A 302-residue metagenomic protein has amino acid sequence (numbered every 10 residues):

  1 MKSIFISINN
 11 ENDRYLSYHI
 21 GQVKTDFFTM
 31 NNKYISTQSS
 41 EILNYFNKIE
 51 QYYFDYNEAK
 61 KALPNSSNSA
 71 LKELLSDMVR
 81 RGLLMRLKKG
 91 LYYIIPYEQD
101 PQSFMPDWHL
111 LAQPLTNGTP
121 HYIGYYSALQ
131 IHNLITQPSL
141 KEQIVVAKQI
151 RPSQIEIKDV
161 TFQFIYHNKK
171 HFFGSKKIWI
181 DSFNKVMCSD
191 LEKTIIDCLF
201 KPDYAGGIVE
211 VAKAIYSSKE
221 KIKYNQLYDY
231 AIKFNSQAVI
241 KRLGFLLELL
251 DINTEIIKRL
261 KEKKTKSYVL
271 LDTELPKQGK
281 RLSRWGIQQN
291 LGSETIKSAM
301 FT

Functional and structural regions predicted by a protein language model:
M1-N32, T302: Intrinsically disordered, low-complexity and often Lys/Arg-enriched segments
K2, K24, K176-T302: Hydrophobic alpha-helical interaction segments
T29-G118, K223, L227, N235: Short beta-edge/loop segments at beta->alpha junctions of small alpha/beta modules that act as binding/recognition
F54, E73, I123, D190-T194 (+1 more regions): Short, well-structured alpha-helical interface segments that form or flank functional binding sites
A59, A128, I195: A residue-level signal for conserved active-site and pocket-lining positions in enzyme catalytic cores
P64, V79, N133, F200-Y204: Hydrophobic/aromatic-lined pockets within catalytic cores
R86-E98, M105-K169, I287: Short gly/ser-rich loop at a beta-strand->alpha-helix junction or flexible surface loop bordering the NTP-binding
F162-W179, I195: Hydrophobic, well-structured mid-protein blocks that either form specific transmembrane helices
